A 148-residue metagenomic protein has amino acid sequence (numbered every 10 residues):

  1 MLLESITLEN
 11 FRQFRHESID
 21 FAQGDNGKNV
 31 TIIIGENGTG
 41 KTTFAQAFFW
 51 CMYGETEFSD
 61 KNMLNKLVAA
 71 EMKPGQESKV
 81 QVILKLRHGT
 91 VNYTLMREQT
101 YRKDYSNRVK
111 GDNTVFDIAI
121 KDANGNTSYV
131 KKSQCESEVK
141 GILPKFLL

Functional and structural regions predicted by a protein language model:
M1-F49: Pre-Walker A-like glycine/lysine-rich segment at the N-terminus of P-loop NTPase domains
V30-E36, A45-I120, N126-L147: Conserved P-loop NTP-binding catalytic core
